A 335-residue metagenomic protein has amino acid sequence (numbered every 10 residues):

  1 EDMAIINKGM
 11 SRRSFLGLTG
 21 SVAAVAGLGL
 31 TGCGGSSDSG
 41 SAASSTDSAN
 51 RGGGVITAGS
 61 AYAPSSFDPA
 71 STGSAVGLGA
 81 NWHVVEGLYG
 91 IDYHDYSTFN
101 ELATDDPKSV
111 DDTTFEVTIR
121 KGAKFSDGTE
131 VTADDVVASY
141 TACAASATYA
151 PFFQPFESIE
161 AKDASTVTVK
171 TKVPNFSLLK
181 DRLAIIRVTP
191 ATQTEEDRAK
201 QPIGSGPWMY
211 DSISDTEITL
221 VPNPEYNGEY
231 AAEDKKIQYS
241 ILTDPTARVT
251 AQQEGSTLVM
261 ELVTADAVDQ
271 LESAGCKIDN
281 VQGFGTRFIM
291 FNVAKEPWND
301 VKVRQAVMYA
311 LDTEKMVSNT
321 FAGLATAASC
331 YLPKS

Functional and structural regions predicted by a protein language model:
E1-S14, L18-L28: N-terminal secretory signal peptides
L30-A43: Bacterial lipoprotein signal-peptidase II cleavage site
G59-V110, T141, I203: N-terminal lobe/hinge region of extracytoplasmic solute-binding protein
H94, R182-A232, K236: Gly/Pro-rich hinge or "lid" segments in bacterial periplasmic/extracellular proteins
D105-T148, K162, T168, P297: Aromatic- and charge-enriched surface segment that lines or borders ligand/interaction sites
A142, E196, E225-Q270: Ligand-site clamp/hinge motif
P151-A191: Surface-exposed binding/hinge segments that line and control ligand-binding clefts or catalytic entry sites
E261-S335: Local pocket/hinge segments that shape ligand/substrate recognition
